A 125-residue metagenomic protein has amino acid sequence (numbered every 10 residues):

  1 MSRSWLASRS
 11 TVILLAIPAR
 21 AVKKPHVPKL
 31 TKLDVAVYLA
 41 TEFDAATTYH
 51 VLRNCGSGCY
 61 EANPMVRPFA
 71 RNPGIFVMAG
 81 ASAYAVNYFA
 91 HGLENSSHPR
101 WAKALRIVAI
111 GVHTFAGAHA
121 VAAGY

Functional and structural regions predicted by a protein language model:
M1-S2: N-terminal secretory signal peptides that target proteins for export/translocation
L6-S8, I17, A21-Y125: Hydrophobic alpha-helical membrane segments
